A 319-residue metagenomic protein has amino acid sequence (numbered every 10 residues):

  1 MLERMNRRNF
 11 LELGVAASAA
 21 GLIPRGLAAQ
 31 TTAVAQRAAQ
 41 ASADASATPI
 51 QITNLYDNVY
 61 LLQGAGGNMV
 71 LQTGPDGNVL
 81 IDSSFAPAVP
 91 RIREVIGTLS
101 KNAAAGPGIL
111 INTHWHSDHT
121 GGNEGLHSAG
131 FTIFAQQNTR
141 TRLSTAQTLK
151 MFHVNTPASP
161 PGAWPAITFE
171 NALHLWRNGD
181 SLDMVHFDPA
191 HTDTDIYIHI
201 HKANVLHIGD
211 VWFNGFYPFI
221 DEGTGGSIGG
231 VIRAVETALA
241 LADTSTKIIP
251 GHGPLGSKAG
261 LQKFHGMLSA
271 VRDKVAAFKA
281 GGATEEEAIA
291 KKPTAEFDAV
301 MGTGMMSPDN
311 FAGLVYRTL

Functional and structural regions predicted by a protein language model:
M1-S18: N-terminal secretory signal peptides and thylakoid transit peptides that target proteins across membranes
L11, V15, A283-L319: C-terminal regulatory/interaction regions
A16, T98-H174, D193: Active-site HxH/HxHxD metal-binding segment of metal-dependent hydrolases
R25-L62: C-terminal segment of N-terminal export signals and the immediately downstream linker at the start of the mature
Q51-T98, I196-I200, V205-D210: Conserved beta-strand hairpin/beta-sheet module of binuclear metal-dependent hydrolase folds, prominently
G77-N78, F85-P87, H174, S181-A270 (+1 more regions): Metallo-beta-lactamase
I81-S83, G108-W115, F134-Q137, H207-G209 (+1 more regions): Active-site neighborhood of phospho(di)ester-bond hydrolases with catalytic His/Asp-centered motifs
G97-K101, W115, S128-F131, E236-D243 (+3 more regions): Sec-exported extracytoplasmic/periplasmic mature domains
